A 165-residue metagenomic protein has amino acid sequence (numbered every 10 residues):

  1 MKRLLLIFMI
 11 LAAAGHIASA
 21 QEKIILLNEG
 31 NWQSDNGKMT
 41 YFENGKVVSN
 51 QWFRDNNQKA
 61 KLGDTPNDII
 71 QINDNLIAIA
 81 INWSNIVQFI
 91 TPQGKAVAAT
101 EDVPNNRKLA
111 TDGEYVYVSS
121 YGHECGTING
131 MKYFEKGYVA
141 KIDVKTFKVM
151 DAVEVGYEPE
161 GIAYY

Functional and structural regions predicted by a protein language model:
L4, H16-Y165: Predominantly soluble domains enriched in secretory-pathway, periplasmic, or organellar proteins
I7-G15: Bacterial N-terminal signal peptides
